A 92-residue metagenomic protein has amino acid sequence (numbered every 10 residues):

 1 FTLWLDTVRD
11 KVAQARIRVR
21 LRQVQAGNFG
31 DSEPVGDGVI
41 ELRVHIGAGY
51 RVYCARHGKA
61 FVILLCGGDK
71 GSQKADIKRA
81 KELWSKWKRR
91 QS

Functional and structural regions predicted by a protein language model:
T2-G49, G58-V62, D69-S92: Basic, Lys/Arg-enriched alpha-helical interface segments
